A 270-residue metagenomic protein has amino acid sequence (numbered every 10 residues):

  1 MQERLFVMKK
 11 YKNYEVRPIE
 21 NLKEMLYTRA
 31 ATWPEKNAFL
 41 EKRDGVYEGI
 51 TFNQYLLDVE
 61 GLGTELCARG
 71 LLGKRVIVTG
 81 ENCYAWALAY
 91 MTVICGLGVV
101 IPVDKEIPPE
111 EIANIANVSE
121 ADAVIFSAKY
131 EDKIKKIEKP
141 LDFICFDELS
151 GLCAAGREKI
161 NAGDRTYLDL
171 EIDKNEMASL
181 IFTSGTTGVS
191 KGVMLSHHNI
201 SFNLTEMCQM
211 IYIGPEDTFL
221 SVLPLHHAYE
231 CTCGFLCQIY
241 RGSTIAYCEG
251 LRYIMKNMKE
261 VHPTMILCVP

Functional and structural regions predicted by a protein language model:
R17-A38, I239: A short N-terminal helical cap/helix-turn-helix that marks the beginning of AMP-binding/adenylate-forming
P34-N37, A162-F182, V189, Y212-T218: Conserved pre-ATP/AMP-binding loop-to-beta segment of ANL
A38-C83, A87-M91, P108-A113, L195-H198: Conserved AMP-binding/adenylate-forming core of the ANL superfamily
G49-N53, A178-L204: Conserved AMP-binding A3 loop
I77-T79, W86, Y90, I94-A123 (+2 more regions): Short beta-strand->loop structural element characteristic of the AMP-binding/adenylate-forming
E81, F126-K133, P263-P270: Adenylate-forming
E131-K174: ANL superfamily adenylate-forming
S201-T218, L225-P270: Conserved AMP-binding/adenylation subdomain of ANL enzymes
